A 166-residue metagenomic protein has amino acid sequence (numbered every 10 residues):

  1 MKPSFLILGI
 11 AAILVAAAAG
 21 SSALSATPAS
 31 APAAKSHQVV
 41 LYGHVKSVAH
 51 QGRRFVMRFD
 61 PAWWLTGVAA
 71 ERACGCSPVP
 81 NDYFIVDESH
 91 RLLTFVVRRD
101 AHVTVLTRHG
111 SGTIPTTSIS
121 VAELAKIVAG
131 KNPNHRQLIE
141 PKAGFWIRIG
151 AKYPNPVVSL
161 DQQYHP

Functional and structural regions predicted by a protein language model:
M1-A26: Secretory targeting and sorting signals
L24-P166: Solvent-exposed hydroxyl-ligand-binding patches built from regularly spaced Ser/Thr and small hydrophobics
